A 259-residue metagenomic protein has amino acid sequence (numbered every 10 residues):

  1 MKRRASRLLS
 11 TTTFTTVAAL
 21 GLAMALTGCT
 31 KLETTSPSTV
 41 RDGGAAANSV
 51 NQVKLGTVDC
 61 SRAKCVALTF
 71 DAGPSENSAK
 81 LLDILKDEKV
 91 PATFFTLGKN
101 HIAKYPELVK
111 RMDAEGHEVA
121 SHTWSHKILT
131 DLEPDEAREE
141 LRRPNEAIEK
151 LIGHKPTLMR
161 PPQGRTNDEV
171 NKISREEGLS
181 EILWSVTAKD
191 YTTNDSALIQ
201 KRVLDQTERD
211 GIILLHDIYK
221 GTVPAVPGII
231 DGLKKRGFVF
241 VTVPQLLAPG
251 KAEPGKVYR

Functional and structural regions predicted by a protein language model:
R3-V17: Bacterial N-terminal signal peptides that target proteins for export
A25-G28: C-terminal motif of bacterial Sec signal peptides marking the signal peptidase cleavage site
T30-T39: Bacterial lipoprotein signal-peptidase II cleavage site
R41-I128, L132, E136, E140-K150: Active-site beta->alpha N-cap acidic-glycine motif
Q52-C60, E88, N100-I102, G221-R259: C-terminal domain-boundary segment and adjacent tail
A63-C65, E88-T93, A114-E118, H154-T157 (+3 more regions): Loop/turn elements at helix/coil->beta-strand transitions in domains of secreted/extracellular proteins
D71, L85, V119-H122, P144 (+5 more regions): Conserved, mostly hydrophobic/aromatic
K127-K155, Q163-R209, T222-A225: Alpha-helical scaffold elements lining the catalytic groove of polysaccharide deacetylases
